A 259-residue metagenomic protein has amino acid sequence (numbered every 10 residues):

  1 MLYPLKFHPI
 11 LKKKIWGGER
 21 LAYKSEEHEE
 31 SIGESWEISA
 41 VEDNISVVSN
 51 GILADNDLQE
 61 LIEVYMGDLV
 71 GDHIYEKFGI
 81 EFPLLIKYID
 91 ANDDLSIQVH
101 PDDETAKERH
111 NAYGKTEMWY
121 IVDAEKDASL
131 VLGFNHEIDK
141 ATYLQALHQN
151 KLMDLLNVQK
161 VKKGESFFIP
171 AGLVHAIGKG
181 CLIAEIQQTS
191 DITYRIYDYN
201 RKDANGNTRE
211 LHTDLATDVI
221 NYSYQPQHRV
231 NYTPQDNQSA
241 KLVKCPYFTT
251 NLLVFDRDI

Functional and structural regions predicted by a protein language model:
M1-I138, D198-P226, K241, T250: Transition-metal
L5-G17, L156-E165, L173: Gly/lys/ser-thr-rich phosphate-binding loops in alpha/beta enzymes that coordinate phosphoanhydride or phosphate groups
D93, E165, R257-I259: Surface-exposed loop/turn positions
I97, K160-K179, I186-Q188: Conserved metal-binding segment of the jelly-roll/cupin
D102, P170-G172, G180, D256-D258: Tight coil/turn sites that cap or link beta-strands
T105-A106, D127-L132, I138-Y143, I169-P170 (+2 more regions): Short, well-ordered, mixed-charge alpha-helical segments that flank or form enzyme active sites
I138-F168: Active-site glycine-rich loop that binds ribose-phosphate moieties when present
M153-L156, C181-I259: Fe(II)/2-oxoglutarate
